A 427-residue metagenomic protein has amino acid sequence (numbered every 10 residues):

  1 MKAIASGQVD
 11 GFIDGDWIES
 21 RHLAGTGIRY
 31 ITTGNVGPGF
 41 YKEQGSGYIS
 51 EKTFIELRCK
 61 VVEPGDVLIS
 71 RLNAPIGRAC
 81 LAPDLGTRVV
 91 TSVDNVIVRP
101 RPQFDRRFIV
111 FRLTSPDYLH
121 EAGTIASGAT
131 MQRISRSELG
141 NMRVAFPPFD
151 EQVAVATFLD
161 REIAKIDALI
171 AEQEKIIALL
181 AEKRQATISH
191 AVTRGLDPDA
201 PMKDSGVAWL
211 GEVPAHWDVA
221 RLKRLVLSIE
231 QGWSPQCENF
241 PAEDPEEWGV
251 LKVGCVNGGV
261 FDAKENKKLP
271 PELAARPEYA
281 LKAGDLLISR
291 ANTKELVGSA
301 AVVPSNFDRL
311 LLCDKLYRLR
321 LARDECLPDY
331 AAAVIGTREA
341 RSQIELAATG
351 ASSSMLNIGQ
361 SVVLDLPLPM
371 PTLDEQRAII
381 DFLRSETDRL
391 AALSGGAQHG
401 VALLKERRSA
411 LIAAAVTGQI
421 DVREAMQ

Functional and structural regions predicted by a protein language model:
M1-D14, N141, A145, F149 (+9 more regions): Non-catalytic DNA-recognition/assembly elements of restriction-modification systems
K2-S20, G34-P64, K223-F240, G254-L286: Sequence-specific dsDNA recognition surfaces
I4-Q8, L113, L159, V226 (+3 more regions): Hydrophobic aliphatic residues
G27, G45, S92-D94, E247 (+1 more regions): A generic structural signal for short beta-strands and their flanking turns/coil linkers
T32-T33, K52-P116, K252, R276-G336 (+2 more regions): A short beta-sheet element
T33, N73, S92, S115 (+9 more regions): ATP/adenylate-binding site constellation spanning eukaryotic-like Ser/Thr protein kinases, ABC-transporter
L72, R88-V96, F104-R107, S127-V153 (+3 more regions): A short glycine-rich beta-alpha junction/loop motif
F146-A200, P367-Q427: Amphipathic alpha-helical coiled-coil/heptad-repeat segments
